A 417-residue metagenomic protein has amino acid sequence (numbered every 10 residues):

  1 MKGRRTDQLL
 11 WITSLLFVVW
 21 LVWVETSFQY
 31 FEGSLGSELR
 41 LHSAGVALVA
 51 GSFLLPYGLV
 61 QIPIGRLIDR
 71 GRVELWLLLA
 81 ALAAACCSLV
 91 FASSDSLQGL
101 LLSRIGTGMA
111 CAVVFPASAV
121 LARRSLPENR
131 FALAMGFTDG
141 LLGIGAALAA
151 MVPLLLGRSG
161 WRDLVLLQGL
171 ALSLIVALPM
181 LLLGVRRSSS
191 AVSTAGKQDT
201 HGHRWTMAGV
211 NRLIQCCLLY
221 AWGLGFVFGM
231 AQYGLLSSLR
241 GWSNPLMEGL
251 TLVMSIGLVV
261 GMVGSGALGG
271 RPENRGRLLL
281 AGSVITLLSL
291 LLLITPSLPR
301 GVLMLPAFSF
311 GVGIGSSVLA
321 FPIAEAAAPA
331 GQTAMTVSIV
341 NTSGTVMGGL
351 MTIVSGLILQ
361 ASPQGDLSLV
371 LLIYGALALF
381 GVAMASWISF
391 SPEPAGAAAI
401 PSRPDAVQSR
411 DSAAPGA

Functional and structural regions predicted by a protein language model:
K2-G3, R187-Q215: Juxtamembrane intracellular "pre-TM" segments in multi-pass secondary transporters
L9-S43, G229-L235, M351-T352: Extracytoplasmic
F28-Q29, N211-M262, T352: Extracytoplasmic gate region of multi-pass secondary transporters
L59-D95: Conserved MFS/SLC helix-loop-helix module at the cytosolic interface between two early adjacent transmembrane helices
S103-L141: Cytoplasmic helix-loop-helix junction between adjacent transmembrane helices in 12-TM secondary transporters
F137-R187: Helix-loop-helix hairpin linking two adjacent transmembrane segments in secondary transporters
G276-A320: C-terminal transmembrane helical hairpin of 12-TM major facilitator-type secondary transporters
A330-S362: A late C-terminal transmembrane helix in Major Facilitator Superfamily
